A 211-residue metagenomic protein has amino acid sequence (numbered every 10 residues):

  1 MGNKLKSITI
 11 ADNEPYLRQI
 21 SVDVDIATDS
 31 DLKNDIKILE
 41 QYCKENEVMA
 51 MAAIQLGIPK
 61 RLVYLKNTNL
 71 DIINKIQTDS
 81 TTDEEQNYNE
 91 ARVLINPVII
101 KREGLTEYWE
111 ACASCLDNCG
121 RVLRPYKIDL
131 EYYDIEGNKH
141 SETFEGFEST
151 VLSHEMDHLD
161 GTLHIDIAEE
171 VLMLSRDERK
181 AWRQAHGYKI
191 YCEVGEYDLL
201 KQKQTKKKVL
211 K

Functional and structural regions predicted by a protein language model:
M1-S153, H158-K211: Active-site rim/adjacent substrate-binding subdomains
